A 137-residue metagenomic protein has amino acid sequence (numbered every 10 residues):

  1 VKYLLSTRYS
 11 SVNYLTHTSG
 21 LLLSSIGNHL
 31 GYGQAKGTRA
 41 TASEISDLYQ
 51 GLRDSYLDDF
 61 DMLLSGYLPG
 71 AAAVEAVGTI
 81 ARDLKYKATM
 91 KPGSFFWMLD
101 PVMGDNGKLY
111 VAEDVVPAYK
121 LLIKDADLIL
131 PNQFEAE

Functional and structural regions predicted by a protein language model:
V1-M62: Small-residue (G/A/S/T)-rich helix-start motifs and N-terminal tracts that mark the onset
M62-G66, A71-E137: Conserved beta-alpha-beta core of the PfkB/ribokinase-like small-molecule kinase fold
